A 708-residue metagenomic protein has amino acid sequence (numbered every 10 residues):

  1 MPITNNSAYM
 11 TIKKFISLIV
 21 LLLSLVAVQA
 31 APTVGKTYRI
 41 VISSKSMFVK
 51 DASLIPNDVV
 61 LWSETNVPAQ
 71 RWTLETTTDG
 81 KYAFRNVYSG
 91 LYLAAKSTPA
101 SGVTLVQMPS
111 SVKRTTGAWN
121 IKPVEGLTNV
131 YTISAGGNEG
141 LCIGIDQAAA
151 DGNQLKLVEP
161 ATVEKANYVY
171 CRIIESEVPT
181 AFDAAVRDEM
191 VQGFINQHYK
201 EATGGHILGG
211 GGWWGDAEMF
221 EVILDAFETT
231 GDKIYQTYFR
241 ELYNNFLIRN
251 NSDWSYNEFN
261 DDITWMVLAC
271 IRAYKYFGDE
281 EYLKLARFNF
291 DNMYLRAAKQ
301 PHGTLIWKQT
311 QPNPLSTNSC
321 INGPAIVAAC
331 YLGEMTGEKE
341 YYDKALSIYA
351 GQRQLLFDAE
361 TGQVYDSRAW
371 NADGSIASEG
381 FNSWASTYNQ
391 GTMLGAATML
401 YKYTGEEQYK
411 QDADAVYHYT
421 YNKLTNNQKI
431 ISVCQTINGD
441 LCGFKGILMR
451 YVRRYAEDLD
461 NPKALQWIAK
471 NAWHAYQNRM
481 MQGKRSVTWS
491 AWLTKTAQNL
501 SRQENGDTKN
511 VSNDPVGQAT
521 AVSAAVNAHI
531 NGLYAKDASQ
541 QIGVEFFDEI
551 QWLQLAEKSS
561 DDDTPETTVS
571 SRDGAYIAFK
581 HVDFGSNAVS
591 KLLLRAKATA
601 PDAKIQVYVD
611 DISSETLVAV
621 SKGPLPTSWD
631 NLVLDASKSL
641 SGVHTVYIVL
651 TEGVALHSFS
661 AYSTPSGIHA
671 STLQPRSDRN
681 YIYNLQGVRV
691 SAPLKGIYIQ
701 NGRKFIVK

Functional and structural regions predicted by a protein language model:
M1-P32: Bacterial Sec-dependent N-terminal signal peptides
A31-V178: Lectin-like carbohydrate-binding module/patch detector with strong preference for beta-trefoil
E177, L533-S539, G574, S663-Q686: Residue-level detector of functionally pivotal "anchor" positions at catalytic/ligand-binding pockets or at interdomain
E177-V222, A226-D261, T317, A415 (+1 more regions): CBM-like carbohydrate-recognition segments
T237-M335, Y342-D343: Extended ligand-binding groove/face enriched in aromatic
A329, Y341-L400: Active-site cradle of extracellular carbohydrate-active enzymes
L533-T664: Extracytoplasmic
I697-K708: C-terminal tail/sorting-segment detector
